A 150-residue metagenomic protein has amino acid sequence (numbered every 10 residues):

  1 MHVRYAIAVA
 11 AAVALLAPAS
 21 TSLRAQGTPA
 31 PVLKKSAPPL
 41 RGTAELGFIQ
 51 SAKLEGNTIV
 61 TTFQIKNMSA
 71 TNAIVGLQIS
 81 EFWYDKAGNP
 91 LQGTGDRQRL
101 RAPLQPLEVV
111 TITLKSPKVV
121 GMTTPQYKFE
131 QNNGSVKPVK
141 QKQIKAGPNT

Functional and structural regions predicted by a protein language model:
M1-A10, A19: Bacterial N-terminal signal peptides that target proteins for export
L15-R24: C-terminal segment of classical bacterial N-terminal signal peptides
G27-Q64, I144-N149: Low-complexity, acidic Ser/Thr/Pro/Gly-rich terminal tails and inter-domain linkers that flank the onset of structured
P29-V32, L114-T150: Terminal connector regions
I59-T61, L77, V110: Hydrophobic core residues within well-ordered beta-strands of beta-rich domains
I65-A70: Asparagine-centered strand-capping/turn motif at beta-strand->loop junctions
T71-A87: Short acidic, flexible loop segments centered on an aromatic residue
Q92-M122: Intrinsically disordered, low-complexity Pro/Gly/Ser/Thr-rich segments with frequent PxxP/GP/PP motifs and embedded
